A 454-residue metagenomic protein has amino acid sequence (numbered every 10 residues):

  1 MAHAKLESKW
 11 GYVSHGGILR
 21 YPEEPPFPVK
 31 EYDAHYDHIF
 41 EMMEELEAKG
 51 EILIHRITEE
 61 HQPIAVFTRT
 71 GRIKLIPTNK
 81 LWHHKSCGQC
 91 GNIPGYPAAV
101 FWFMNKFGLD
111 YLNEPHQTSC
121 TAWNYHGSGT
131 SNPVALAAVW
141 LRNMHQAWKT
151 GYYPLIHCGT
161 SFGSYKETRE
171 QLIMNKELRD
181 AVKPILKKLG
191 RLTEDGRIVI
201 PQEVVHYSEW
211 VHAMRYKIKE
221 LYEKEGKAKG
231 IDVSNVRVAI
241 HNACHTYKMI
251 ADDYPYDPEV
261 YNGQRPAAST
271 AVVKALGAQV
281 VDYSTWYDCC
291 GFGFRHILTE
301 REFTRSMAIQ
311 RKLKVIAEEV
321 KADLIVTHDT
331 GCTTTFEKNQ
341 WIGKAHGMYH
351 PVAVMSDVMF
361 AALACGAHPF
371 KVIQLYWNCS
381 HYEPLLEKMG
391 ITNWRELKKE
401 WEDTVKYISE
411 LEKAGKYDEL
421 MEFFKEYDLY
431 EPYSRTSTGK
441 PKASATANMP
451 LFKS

Functional and structural regions predicted by a protein language model:
A2-S454: Iron-sulfur cluster-binding electron-transfer modules in prokaryotic oxidoreductases
